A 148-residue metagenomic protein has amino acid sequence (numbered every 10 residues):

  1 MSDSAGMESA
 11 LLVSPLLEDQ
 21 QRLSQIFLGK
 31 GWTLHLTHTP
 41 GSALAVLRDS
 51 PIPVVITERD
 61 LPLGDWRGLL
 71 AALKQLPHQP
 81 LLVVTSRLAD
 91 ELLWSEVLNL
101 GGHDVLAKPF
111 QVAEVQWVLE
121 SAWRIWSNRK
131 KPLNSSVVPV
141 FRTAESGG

Functional and structural regions predicted by a protein language model:
M1-I26, K30, H35, P53 (+2 more regions): Non-catalytic signal-transmission and effector/linker regions of two-component phosphorelay proteins
Q25-F27, V46, E96: Alpha-helical interaction/dimerization surfaces of two-component signaling modules
L36-V54, P62: Acidic, metal-coordinating helix/loop segments flanking the phosphotransfer/catalytic sites of two-component signaling
R67-Q79: Short amphipathic alpha-helix used as the core "switch/output" element in two-component signaling
G68, L88-D104: Alpha4 helix (beta4-alpha4-beta5 surface) of REC/receiver domains from two-component response regulators
Q79-E91: A short, hydrophobic beta-strand element within the central beta-sheet of small alpha/beta folds
L92, F110-L119: C-terminal output helix
